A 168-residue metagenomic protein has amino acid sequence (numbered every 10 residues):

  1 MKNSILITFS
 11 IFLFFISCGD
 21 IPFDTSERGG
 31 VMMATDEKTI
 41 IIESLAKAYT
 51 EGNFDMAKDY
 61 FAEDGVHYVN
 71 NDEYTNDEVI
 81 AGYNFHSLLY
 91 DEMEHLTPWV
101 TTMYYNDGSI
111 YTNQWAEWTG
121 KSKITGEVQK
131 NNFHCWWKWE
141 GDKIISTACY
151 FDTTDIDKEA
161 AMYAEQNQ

Functional and structural regions predicted by a protein language model:
M1-G29: Bacterial Sec-dependent N-terminal signal peptides
C18-D55, D59, Q166-Q168: Short, low-complexity N-terminal intrinsically disordered segments enriched in polar/charged residues
M32-M33, Y111-W118: Short, positively charged
L45, M56-K58, G65, V79 (+3 more regions): Hydrophobic pocket/interface hotspot
L45, N70, E117, C149-Y150: Active-site-proximal beta-strand/loop segments in catalytic clefts of secreted hydrolases
N53-Y105, I110: A solvent-exposed, acidic/Ser-Thr-rich amphipathic alpha-helical stretch
W115-I144, A148: Exposed beta-sheet edge and beta->alpha loop/turn motif
S146-Q168: Low-complexity, intrinsically disordered terminal/linker segments enriched in charged and Gly/Pro repeats
